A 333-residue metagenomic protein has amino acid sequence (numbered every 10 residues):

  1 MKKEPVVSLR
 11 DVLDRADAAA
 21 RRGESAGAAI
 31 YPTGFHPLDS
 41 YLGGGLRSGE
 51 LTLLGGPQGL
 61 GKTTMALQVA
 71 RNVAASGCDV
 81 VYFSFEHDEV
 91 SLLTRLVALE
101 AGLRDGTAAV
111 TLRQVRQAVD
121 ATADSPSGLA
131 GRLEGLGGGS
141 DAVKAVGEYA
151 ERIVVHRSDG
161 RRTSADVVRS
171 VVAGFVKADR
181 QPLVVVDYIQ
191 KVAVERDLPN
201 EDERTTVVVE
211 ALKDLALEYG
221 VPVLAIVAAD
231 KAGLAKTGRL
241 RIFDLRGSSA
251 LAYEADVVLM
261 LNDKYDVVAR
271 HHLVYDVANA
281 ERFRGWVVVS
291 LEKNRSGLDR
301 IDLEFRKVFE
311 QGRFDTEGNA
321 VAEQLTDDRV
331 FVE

Functional and structural regions predicted by a protein language model:
M1-S48, V146-A150, L215: Core recognition of P-loop NTPase motor domains used across DNA-transaction enzymes
K2, V6, E24, A28 (+4 more regions): Hydrophobic alpha-helical scaffolding
K2-D14, Q58, G102-R113, Q117 (+5 more regions): C-terminal regions of RecA-like/P-loop NTPase motor modules
F35, S40-V186, K191-I226, A232-G233 (+3 more regions): Glycine-rich nucleotide-phosphate-binding loops and adjacent flexible coil segments
